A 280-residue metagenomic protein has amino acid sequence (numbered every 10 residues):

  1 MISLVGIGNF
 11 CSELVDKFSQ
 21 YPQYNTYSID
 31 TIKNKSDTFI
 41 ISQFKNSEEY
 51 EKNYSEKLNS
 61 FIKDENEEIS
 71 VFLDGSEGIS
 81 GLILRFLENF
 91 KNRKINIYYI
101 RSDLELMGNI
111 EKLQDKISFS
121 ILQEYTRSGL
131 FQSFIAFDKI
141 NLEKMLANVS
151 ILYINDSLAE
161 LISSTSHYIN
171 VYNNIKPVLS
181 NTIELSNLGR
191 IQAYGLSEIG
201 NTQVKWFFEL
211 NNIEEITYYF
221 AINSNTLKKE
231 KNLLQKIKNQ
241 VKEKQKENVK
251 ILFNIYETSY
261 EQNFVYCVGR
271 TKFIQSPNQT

Functional and structural regions predicted by a protein language model:
M1-T280: Tubulin/FtsZ superfamily GTPase core signature
